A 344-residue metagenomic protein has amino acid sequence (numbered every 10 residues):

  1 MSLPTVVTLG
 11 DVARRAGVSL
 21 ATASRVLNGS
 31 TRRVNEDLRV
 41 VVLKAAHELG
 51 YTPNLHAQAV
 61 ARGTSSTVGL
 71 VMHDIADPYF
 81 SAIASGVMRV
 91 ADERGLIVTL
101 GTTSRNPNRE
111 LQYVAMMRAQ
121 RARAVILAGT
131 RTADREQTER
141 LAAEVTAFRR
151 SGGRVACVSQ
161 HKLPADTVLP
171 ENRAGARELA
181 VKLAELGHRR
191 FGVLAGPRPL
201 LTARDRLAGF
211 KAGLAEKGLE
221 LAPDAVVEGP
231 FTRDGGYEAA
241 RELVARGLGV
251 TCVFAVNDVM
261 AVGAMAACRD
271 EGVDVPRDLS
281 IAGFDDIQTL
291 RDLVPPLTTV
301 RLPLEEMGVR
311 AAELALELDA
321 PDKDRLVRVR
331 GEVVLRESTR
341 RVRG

Functional and structural regions predicted by a protein language model:
M1-P4, T67-V181, E185: Alpha-helical recognition/docking segments in bacterial nutrient-uptake and carbohydrate-utilization systems
M1-S65, R343: N-terminal helix-turn-helix DNA-binding module of bacterial transcription factors
L20-S24, R62-D74, R190-G196: Short beta-strand segments enriched in small/hydrophobic residues
L55, M72-A82, G101-R109, R131-E136 (+6 more regions): Hinge/beta->alpha junction and helix N-cap segments in small-molecule ligand-binding domains
E93, S151, L214-L221, A245-G249 (+1 more regions): Short helix-capping segments at alpha-helix termini
R189-R190, L221-A225, D274-S280: Short acidic capping loops at alpha-helix termini that bridge into adjacent secondary structure
R241-G344: Flexible loop/turn connectors
